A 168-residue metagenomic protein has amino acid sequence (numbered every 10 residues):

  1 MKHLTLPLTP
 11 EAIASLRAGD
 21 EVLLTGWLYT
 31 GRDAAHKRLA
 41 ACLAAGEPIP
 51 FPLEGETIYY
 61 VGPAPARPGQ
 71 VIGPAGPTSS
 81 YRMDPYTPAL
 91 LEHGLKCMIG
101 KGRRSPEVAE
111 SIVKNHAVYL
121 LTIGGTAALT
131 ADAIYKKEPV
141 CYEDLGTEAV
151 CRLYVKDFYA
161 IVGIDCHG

Functional and structural regions predicted by a protein language model:
M1-L8: Short, structured beta-strand/loop micro-motifs enriched in basic residues and often containing a Trp
L8-P10, L28-Y29: Short polar catalytic/cofactor-binding loops
P10-S15, P50: Short, surface-exposed secondary-structure edge patches
L16-R17, I72: Short, polar loop/linker segments at the starts of domains and inter-domain junctions
T30-G31, A35-F158: Feature captures the catalytic cores and cofactor-binding loops of soluble hydro-lyases/lyases that act on carboxylate
A160-G168: C-terminal edge-of-domain segments
